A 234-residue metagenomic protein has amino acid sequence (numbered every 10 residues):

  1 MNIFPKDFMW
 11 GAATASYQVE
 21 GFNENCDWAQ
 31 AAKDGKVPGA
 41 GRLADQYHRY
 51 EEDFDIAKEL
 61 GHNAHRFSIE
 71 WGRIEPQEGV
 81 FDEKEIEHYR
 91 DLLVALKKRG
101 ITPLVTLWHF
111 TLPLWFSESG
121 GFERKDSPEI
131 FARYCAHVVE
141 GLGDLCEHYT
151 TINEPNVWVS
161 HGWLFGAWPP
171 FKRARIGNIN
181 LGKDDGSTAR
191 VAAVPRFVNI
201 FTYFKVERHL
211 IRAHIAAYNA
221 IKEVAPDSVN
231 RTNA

Functional and structural regions predicted by a protein language model:
M1-D34, P38, E78, E87-A234: Active-site region of glycoside hydrolase catalytic domains
D7-M9, Y47, A64: A common structural microfeature
T14-S16, I56, I69-R73, A234: Short glycine-rich, polar/acidic loop-and-turn segments at beta strand-coil junctions
K33-R49, K84: Conserved active-site regions of diverse hydrolases
L43-A57, S127-V138: Short, acidic/polar
R49-E70, T102: Catalytic domains of carbohydrate-active enzymes, especially glycoside hydrolases
I69-E83: Glycine-rich, proline-tolerant flexible connector loops at the mouths of alpha/beta enzymes
